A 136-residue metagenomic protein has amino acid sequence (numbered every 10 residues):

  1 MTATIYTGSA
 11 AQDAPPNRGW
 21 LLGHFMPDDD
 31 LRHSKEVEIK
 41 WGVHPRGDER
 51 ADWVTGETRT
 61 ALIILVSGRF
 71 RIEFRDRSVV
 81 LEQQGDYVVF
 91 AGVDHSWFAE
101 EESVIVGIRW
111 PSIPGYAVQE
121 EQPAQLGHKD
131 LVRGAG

Functional and structural regions predicted by a protein language model:
M1-R46, R50-W53, Q125-G136: A short, N-terminal "cap"/entry segment at the start of jelly-roll beta-barrel domains of the cupin/DSBH fold
D30-H33, R50-E57, F74, V80 (+1 more regions): Short histidine-centered beta-strand/loop micro-motifs that create catalytic or ligand/metal-coordination sites
E49-A51, G68-E73, Y87: Short beta-strand segments in beta-sandwich/barrel cores
T55-R71: Short, conserved beta-strand element in jelly-roll/cupin
L62, R69, D94, E102-V104: Structural motif
V66, F74-D76, A91, A99 (+1 more regions): Residue-level recognition of conserved beta-strand positions in structured domain cores
R75-V93: Short acidic-glycine-tyrosine-enriched beta hairpin
F98-G136: Double-stranded beta-helix
